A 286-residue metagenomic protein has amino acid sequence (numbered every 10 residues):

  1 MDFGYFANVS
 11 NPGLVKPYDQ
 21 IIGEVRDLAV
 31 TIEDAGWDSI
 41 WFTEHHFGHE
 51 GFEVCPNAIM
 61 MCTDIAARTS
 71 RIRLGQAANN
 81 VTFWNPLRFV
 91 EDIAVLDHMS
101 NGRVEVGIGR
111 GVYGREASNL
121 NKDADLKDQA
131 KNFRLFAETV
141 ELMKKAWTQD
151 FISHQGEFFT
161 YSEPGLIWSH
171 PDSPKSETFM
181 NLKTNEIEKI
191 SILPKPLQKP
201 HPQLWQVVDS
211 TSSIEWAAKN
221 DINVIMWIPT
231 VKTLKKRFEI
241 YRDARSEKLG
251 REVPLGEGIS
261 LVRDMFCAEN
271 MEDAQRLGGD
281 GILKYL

Functional and structural regions predicted by a protein language model:
M1-I72, K199-P202: N-terminal beta1-alpha1-beta2 module of alpha/beta enzyme domains
F3, G36, E44, I65 (+7 more regions): Conserved, mostly hydrophobic/aromatic
F3-A7, I40-F42, L74-Q76, V104-I108 (+3 more regions): Hydrophobic faces of well-ordered beta-strands that scaffold small-molecule active sites in alpha/beta enzyme cores
V9-I22, N79-L87, Q198-D209, M265-A268: Active-site mouth loops of central-metabolism enzymes
V25-V30, I59-T63, V90-I93, F133-K144 (+3 more regions): Generic structural signal for well-ordered alpha-helices, preferentially at hydrophobic/aromatic core positions
E33-D34, C62-R71, I93, D97-R103 (+2 more regions): Acidic (Asp/Glu)-rich catalytic clusters
N85-N220, L249: Internal, glycine-rich beta/alpha segment that forms the wall or movable "lid" of small-molecule/cofactor binding
S210-A218, L255-L261, M265-L286: Aromatic-lined glycan-binding groove of carbohydrate-active enzymes
